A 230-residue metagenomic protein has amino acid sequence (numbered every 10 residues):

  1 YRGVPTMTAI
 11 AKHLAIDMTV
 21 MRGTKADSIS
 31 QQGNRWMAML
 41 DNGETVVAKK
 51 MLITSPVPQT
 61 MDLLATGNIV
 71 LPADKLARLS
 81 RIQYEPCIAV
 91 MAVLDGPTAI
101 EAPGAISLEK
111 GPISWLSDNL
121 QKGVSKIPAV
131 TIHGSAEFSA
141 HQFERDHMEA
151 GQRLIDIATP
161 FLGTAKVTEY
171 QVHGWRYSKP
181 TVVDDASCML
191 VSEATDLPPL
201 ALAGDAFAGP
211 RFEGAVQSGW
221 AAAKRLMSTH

Functional and structural regions predicted by a protein language model:
Y1-H13, M21, E144-R153: Short beta-strand to alpha-helix junction loop
R22-M37: A conserved short coil-to-beta-strand element within the FAD-binding core of flavoproteins
D41-G43: Glycine-centered tight beta-turn/hairpin loop motif at sheet-sheet or coil-to-beta transitions
T45-P103, T164-A165: Central helical "cap/lid" subdomain
S80, K224-H230: Active-site-proximal substrate-binding core of FAD-dependent oxidoreductases
M91-Q142, M148-E149, R153-L162: Active-site substrate-recognition segment that forms the wall of the catalytic cavity or substrate channel
V130-T131, C188-A223: Short FAD-binding loop at a beta-strand-to-alpha-helix junction that anchors the flavin cofactor in diverse
Q152-R153, I157-P198: Flavin (FAD/FMN) cofactor-binding core of flavoprotein oxidoreductases
